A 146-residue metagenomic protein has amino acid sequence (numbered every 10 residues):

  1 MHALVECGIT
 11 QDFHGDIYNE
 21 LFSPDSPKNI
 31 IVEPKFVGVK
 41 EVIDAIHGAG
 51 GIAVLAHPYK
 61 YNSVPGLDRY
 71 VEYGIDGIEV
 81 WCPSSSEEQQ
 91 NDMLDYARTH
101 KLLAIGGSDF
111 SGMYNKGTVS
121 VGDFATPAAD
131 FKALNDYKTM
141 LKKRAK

Functional and structural regions predicted by a protein language model:
M1-V54: Conserved acidic, metal-coordinating active-site core of Asp-based, Mg2+-dependent phosphoryl-transfer enzymes
K40-D44, G48-I52, Y59-K146: Charged catalytic cores and adjacent phosphate/nucleic-acid-binding surfaces used for phosphate/nucleic-acid chemistry
